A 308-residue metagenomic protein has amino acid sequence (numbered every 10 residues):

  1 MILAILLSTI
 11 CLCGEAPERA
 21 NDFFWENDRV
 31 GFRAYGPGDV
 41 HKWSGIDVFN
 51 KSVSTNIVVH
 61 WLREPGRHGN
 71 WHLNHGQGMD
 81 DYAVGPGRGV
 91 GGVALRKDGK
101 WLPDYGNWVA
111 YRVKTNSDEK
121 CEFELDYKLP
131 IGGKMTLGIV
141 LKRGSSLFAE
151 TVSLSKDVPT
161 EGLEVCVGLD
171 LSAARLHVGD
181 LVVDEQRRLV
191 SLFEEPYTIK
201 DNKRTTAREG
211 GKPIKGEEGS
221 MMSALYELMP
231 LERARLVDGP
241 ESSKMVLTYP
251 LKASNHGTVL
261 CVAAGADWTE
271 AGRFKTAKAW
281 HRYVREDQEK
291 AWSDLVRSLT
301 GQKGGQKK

Functional and structural regions predicted by a protein language model:
M1-I10: Sec-dependent N-terminal signal peptides
L12-L102: Solvent-exposed N-terminal domain segments of exported/luminal and surface proteins
A16, F23-W25, N107-N116, G179-V182: Short, exposed beta-strand/loop patches in secreted or surface proteins that constitute
H68-G144: Extended, loop-rich substrate-binding clefts of extracytoplasmic carbohydrate-active enzymes
R112-E119, R143-S145, S155-G162, G216-E217 (+1 more regions): A short, structured loop/turn motif at beta-sheet edges
M135-I139, S146-V182: Acidic (Asp/Glu-rich), glycine- and aromatic
S155, L171-K244, T248: Accessory, usually C-terminal, subdomains that scaffold auxiliary metal cofactors
E217-K308: Beta-strand-rich recognition/accessory modules
